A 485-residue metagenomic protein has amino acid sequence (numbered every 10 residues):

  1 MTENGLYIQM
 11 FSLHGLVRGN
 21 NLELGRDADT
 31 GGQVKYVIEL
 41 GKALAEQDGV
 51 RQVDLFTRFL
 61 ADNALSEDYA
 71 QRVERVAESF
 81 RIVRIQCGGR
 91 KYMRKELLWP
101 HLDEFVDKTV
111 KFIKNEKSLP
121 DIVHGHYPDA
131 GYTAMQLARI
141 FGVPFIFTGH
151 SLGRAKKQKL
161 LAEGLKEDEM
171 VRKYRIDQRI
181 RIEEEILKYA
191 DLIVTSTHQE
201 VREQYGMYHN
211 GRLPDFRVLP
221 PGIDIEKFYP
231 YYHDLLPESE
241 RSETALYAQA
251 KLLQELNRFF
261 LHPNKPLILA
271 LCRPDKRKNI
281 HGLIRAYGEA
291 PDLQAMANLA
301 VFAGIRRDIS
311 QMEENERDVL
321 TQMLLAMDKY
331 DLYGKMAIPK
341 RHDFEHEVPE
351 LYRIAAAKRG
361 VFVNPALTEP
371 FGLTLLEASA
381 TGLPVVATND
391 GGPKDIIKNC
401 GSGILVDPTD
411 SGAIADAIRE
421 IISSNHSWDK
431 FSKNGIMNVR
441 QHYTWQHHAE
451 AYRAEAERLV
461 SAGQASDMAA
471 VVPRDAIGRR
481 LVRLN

Functional and structural regions predicted by a protein language model:
M1-N485: Catalytic cores of nucleotide-sugar-dependent glycosyltransferases that transfer UDP/GDP/TDP-activated
